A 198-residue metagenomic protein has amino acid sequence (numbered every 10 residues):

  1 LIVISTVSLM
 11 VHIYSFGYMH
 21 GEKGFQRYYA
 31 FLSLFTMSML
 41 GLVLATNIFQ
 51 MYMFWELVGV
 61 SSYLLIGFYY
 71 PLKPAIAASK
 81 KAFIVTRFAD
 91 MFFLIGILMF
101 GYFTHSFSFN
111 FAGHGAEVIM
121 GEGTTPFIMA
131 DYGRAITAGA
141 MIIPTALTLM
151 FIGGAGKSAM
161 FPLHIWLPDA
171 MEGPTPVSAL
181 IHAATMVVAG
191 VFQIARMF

Functional and structural regions predicted by a protein language model:
L1-F198: ...captures the hydrophobic TM-helix bundle architecture rather than a specific catalytic motif, and can also fire on
